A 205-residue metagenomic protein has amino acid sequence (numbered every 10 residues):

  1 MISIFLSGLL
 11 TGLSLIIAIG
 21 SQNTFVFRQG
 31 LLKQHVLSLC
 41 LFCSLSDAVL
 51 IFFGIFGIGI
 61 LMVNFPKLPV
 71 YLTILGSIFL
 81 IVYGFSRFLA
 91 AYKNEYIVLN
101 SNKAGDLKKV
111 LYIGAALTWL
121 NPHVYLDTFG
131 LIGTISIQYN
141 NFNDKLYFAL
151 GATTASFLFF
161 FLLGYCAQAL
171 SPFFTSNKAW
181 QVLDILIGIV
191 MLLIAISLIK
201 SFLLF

Functional and structural regions predicted by a protein language model:
I2-V70, F129-L146: Juxtamembrane transmembrane-helix termini in multi-pass membrane transport proteins
Q34-V110, C166-A169, I189: Membrane helix-loop-helix hairpins that form the core translocation module of multi-pass transporters
L41-F53, L120, V124, T153-F160: Membrane-embedded alpha-helical segments of transport systems, primarily multispan ion/solute transporters
F53-I55, L117-Y125, M191-L204: Hydrophobic alpha-helical transmembrane segments in multi-pass integral membrane proteins
F65-E95, T153-F160, T175-F205: Selective transmembrane alpha-helices of multi-pass membrane proteins
L107-G130: Selected transmembrane alpha-helices and immediately adjacent juxtamembrane segments of polytopic inner-membrane
N141-L158: Short alpha-helical packing/oligomerization segments
